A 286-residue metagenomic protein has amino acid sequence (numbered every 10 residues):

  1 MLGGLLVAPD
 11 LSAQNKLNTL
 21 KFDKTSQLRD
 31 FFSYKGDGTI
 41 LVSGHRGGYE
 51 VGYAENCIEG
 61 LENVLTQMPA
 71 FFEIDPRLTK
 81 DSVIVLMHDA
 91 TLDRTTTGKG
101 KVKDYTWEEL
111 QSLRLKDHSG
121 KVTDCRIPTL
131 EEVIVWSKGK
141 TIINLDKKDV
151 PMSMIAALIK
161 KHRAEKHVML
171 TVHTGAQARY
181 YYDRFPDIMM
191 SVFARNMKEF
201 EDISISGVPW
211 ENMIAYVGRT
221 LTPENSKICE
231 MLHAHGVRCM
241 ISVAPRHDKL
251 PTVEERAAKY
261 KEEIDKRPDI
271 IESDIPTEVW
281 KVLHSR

Functional and structural regions predicted by a protein language model:
M1-L17: Bacterial Sec-dependent N-terminal signal peptides
A13-R286: Phosphate-group recognition and catalysis centered on beta-loop-alpha active-site segments
